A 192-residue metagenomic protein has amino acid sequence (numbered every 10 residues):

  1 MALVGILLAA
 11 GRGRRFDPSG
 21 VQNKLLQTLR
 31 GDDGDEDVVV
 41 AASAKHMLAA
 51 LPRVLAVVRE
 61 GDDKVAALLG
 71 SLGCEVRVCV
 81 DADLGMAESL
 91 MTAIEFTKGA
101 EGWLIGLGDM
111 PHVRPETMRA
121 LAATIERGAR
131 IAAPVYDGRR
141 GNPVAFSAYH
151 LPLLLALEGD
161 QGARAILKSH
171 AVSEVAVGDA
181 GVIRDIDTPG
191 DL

Functional and structural regions predicted by a protein language model:
M1-G5, P152-L192: Conserved alpha/beta core of the MobA/IspD/sugar-nucleotide pyrophosphorylase nucleotidyltransferase superfamily
A2-R59, D63: N-terminal glycine-rich phosphate-binding loop and ensuing alpha1 helix
I6-A10, G106-L107, P134-D137, A176-G178: Short beta-strand segments
G20-K24, G34-V38, A56, E60 (+7 more regions): Residues at secondary-structure transition points
L25, E75, R130, A171-S173 (+1 more regions): Conserved beta-strand segments of alpha/beta enzyme cores
L29, R77-C79, P134, V175-V177 (+1 more regions): Hydrophobic residues at beta-strand termini and immediately following loops that shape nucleotide-binding pockets
L48, P52-T92: Short, surface-exposed acidic-centric catalytic microdomains
C79-A148, P152-L155: Conserved beta-loop-beta/alpha segment of the NTase-like Rossmann-fold superfamily that binds/positions NTPs
